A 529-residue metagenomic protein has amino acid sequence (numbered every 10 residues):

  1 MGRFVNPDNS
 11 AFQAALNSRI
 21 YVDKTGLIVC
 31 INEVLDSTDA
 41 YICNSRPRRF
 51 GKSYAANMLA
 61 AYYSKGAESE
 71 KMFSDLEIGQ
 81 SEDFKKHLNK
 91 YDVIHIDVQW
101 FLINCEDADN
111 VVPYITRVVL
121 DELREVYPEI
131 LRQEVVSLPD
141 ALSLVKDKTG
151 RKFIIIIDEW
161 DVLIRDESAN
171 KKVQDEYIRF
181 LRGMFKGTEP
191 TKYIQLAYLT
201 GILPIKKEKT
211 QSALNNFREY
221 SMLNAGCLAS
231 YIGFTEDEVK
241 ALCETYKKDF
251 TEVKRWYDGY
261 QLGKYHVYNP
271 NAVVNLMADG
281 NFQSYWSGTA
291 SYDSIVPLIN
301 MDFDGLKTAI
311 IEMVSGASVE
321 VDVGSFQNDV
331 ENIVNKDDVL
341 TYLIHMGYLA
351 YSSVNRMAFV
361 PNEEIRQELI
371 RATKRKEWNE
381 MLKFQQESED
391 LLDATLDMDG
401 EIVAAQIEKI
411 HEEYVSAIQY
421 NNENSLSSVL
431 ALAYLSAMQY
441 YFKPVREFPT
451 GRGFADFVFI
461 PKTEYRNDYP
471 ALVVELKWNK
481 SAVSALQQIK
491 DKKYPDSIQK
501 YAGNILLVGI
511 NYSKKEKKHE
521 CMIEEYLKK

Functional and structural regions predicted by a protein language model:
M1-N422, A437-Y441, V445: Phosphate-binding site recognition
L144-T149, M438-D468: Active-site metal-binding core of divalent-cation-utilizing nuclease and nuclease-like domains
I154, P470-V474, L506: Structural motif
Q174-F180, W478-P495: Mg2+/Mn2+-dependent nuclease catalytic core
G183-T191, T341-L349, A431-S436, Q488-V508: Metal-dependent nuclease catalytic cores in nucleic-acid-processing enzymes, especially RNase H-like/related
N424, S428, L432, A455-F457 (+1 more regions): Feature representing long, continuous alpha-helical segments
L430, A455-P461, Y469-K480, K492: Conserved catalytic cores of phosphodiester-cleaving nucleases, focusing on short active-site segments
S497, Y501-K529: Domain-level recognition of nuclease-like catalytic cores that cleave nucleotide substrates
